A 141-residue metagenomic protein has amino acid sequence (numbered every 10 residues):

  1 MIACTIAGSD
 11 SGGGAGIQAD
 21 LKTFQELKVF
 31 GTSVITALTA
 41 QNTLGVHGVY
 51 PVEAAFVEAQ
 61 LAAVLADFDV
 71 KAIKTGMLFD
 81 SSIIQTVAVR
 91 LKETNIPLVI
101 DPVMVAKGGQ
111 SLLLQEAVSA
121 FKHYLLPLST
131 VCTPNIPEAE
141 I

Functional and structural regions predicted by a protein language model:
M1-A72, P127, I141: Small-residue (G/A/S/T)-rich helix-start motifs and N-terminal tracts that mark the onset
T75, F79-I141: Conserved beta-alpha-beta core of the PfkB/ribokinase-like small-molecule kinase fold
